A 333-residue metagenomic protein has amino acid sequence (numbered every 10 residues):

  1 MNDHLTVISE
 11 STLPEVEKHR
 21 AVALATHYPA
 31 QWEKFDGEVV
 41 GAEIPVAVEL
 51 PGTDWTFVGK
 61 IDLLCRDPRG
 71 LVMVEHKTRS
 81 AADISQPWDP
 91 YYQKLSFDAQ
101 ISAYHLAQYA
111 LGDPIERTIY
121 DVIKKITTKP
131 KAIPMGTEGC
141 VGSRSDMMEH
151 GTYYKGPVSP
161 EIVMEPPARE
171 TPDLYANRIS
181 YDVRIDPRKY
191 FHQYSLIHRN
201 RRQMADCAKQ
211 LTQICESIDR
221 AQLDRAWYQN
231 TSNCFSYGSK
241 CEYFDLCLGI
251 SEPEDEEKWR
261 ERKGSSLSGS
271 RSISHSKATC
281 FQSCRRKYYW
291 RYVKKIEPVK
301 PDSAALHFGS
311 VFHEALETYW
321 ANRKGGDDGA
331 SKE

Functional and structural regions predicted by a protein language model:
M1-E333: RecB-family 4Fe-4S metal-dependent nuclease core
